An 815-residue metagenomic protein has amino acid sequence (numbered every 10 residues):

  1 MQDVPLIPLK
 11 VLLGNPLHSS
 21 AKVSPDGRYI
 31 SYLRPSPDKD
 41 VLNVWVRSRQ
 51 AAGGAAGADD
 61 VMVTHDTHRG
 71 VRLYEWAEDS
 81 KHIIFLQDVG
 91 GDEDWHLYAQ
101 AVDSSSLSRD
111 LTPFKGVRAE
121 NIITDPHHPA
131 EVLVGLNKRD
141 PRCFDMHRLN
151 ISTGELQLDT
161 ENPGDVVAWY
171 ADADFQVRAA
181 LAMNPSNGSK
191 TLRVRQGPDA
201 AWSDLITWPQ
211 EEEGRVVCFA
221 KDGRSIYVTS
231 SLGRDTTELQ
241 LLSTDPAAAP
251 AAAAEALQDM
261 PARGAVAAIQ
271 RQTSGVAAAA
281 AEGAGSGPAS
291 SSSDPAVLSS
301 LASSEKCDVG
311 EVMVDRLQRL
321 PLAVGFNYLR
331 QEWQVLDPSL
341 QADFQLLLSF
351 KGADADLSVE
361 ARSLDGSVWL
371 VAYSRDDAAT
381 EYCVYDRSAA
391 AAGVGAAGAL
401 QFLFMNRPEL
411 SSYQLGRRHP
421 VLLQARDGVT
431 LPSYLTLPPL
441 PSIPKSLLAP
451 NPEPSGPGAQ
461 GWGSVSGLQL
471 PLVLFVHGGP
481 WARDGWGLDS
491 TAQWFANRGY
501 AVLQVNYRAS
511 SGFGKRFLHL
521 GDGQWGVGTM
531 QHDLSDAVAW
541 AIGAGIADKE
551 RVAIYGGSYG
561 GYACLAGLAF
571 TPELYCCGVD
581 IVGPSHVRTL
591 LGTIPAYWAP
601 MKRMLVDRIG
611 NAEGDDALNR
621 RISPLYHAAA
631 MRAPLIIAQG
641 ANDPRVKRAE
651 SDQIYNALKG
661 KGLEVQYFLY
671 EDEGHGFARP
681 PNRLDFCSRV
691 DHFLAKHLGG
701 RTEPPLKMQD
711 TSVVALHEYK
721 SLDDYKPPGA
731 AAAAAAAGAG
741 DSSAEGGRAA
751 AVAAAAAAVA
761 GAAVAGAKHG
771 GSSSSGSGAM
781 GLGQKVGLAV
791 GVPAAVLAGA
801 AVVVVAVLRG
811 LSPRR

Functional and structural regions predicted by a protein language model:
M1-H18, G57-D60, D343-A353: A short helix->beta-strand "capping" segment at the edge of beta-propeller domains
P8-N43, W369-L370: Beta-strand-rich domains and repeat architectures in extracellular enzymes and scaffolds, especially beta-propellers
S19-K22, V41, R72, W95 (+10 more regions): Non-catalytic accessory segments flanking enzyme active sites
G27-I30, I83-I84, V132, R178 (+3 more regions): Hydrophobic beta-strand positions that form the internal "hydrophobic ladder" of WD40/Gbeta-like beta-propeller blades
L33-V44, H65-V71, H82-Y98, S105-A130 (+11 more regions): A flexible loop/linker signature enriched in serine peptidases of the S9 family
S48-A52, V102-S104, N150-G154, Q196-P198 (+2 more regions): Short loop/turn segments that connect beta-strands within beta-propeller blades
N406-A553, G557-S558, A563, G592: Cap/lid segment of the alpha/beta-hydrolase catalytic domain
Q504-A733: Active-site-proximal cap/loop segments of hydrolase catalytic domains
